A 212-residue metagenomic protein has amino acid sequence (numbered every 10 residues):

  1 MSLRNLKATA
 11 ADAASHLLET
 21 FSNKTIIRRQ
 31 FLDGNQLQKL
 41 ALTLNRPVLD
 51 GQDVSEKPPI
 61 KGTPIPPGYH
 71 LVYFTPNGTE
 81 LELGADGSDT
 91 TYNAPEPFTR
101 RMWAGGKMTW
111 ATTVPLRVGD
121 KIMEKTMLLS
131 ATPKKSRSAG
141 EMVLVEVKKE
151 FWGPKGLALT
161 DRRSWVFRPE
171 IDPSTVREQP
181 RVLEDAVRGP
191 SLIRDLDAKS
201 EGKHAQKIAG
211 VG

Functional and structural regions predicted by a protein language model:
S2-M123: Hydrophobic, proline/glycine-rich low-complexity stretches
L3-I26, A104-K207: HotDog/MaoC-like acyl-thioester-processing domains
G210-G212: Conserved, compact domain cores that house catalytic/ligand-binding motifs in diverse enzymes and effector modules
